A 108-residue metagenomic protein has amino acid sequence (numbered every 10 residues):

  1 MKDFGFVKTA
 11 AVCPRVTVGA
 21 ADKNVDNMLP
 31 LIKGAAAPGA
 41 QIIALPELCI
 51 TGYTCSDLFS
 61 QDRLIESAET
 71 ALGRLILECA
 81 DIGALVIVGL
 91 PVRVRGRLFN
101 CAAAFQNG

Functional and structural regions predicted by a protein language model:
M1-N107: Hydrophobic structural segments
